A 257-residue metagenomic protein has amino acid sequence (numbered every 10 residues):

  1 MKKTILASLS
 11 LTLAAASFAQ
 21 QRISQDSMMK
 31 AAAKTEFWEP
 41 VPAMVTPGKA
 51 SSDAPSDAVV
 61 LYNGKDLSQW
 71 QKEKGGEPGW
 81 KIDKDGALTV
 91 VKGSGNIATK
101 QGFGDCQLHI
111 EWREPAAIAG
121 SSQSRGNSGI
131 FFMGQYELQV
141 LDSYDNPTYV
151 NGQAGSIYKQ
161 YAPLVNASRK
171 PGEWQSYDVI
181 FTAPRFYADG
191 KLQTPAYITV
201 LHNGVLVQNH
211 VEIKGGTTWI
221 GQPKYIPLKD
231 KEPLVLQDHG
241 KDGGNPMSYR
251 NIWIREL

Functional and structural regions predicted by a protein language model:
M1-Q21: Bacterial Sec-dependent N-terminal signal peptides
Q20-L257: Carbohydrate-interacting regions of secretory-pathway proteins
